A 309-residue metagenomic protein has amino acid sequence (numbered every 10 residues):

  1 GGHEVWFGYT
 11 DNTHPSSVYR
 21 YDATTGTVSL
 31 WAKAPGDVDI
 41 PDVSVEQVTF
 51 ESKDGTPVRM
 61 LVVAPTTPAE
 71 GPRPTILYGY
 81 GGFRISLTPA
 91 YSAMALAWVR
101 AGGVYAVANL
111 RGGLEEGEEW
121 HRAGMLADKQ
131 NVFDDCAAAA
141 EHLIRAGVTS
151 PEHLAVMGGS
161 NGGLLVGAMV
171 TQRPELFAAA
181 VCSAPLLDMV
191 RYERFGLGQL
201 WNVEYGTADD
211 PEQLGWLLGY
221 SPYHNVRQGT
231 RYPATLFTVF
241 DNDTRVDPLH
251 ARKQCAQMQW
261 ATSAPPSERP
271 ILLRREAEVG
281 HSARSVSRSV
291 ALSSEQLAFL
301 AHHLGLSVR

Functional and structural regions predicted by a protein language model:
G1, N12, D42, D54-T56 (+8 more regions): A structural signal for short secondary-structure junctions
G1-A69, A93-L96, R100-A101, V190: Non-catalytic accessory segments flanking enzyme active sites
T10, Y78-F83, S160, F240-D243: Glycine-rich His-Gly loop
V18, F50, M60, L77 (+3 more regions): Conserved hydrophobic/aromatic pocket- or pore-lining residues that grip, position, or stack substrates in active sites
A64, E70-G82: Short beta-strand element of the alpha/beta-hydrolase
T75, V99-N109, L272: A fold-wide structural signal in alpha/beta-hydrolase
G81-L96, G103, L110, L249-H250: The serine-hydrolase catalytic nucleophile loop
V107-R309: Active-site-proximal cap/loop segments of hydrolase catalytic domains
